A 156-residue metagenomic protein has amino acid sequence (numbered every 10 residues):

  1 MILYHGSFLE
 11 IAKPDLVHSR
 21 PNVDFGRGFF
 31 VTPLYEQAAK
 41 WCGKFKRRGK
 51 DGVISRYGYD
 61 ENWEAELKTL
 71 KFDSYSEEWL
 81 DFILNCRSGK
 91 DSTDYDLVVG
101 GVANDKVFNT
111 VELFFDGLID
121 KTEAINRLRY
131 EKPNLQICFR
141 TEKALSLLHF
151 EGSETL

Functional and structural regions predicted by a protein language model:
M1-V23: Short aromatic-glycine-(Arg/Gly/Cys) micro-motifs in beta-strand/loop hairpins
L3-H5, F30-V31, R56-G58: Short, conserved beta-strand segments within well-ordered enzyme catalytic domains that often line or immediately flank
E10, Y35-A38, E61-A65: Short, charged/polar surface micro-motifs in flexible loops or helix N-caps
P14, S19, G28, R140-E142: Surface-exposed loop/turn and secondary-structure junction residues enriched for glycine/proline
R20-F45: Extended catalytic/binding region for NAD+/ADP-ribose chemistry, centered on the ART fold
V23-D24, K44-L156: Conserved NAD+-utilizing ADP-ribose enzyme module
